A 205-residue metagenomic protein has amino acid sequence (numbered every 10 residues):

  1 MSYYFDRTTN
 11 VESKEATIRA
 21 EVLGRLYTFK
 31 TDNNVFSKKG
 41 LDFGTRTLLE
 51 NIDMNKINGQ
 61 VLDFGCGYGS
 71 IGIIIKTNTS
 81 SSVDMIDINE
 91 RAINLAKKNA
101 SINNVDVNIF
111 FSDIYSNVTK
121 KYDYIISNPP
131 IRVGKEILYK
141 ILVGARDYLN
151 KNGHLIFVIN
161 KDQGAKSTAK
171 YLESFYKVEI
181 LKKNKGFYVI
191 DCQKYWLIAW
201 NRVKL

Functional and structural regions predicted by a protein language model:
M1-V22, N34: N-terminal auxiliary segments of SAM/dcSAM-dependent transferases
D32-E50: Conserved SAM-binding loop and adjacent beta-strand
G44-S127: Conserved SAM/SAH cofactor-binding pocket of Class I
S127-E136: Glycine-rich phosphate-binding "P-loop"
Y139-K151: A short glycine-rich, Lys/Arg-flanked "PGG" loop and its adjoining helix->strand segment in the class I
N152-I159: Conserved beta-strand signature within the Rossmann-like core of class I S-adenosyl-L-methionine
N160-Y176: Conserved class I S-adenosyl-L-methionine
K183-L205: Core SAM-dependent methyltransferase catalytic element
